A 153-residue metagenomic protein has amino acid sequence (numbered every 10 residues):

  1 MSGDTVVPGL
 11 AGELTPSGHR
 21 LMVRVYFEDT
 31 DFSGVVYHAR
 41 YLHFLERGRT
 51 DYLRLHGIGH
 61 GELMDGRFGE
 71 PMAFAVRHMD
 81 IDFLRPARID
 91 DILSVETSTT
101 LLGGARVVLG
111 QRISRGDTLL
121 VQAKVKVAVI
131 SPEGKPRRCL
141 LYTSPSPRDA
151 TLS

Functional and structural regions predicted by a protein language model:
S2-L55: Catalytic strand-loop segment that frames the active site of acyl-thioester-processing enzymes
F27, G110-R112, V127: Generic short beta-strand
Y52-S94, T99-L101, V121-Q122, V127: Hydrophobic beta-strand-centered segment that forms part of the acyl-chain substrate-binding groove
L84, R112-S114: Core beta-strand residues in small-molecule sensory/regulatory alpha/beta domains
L102-R106: Short, conserved beta-turn/loop elements at beta-strand boundaries and strand-helix junctions
Y142-P147: Conserved small/polar residues in nucleotide/adenosyl-binding loops
